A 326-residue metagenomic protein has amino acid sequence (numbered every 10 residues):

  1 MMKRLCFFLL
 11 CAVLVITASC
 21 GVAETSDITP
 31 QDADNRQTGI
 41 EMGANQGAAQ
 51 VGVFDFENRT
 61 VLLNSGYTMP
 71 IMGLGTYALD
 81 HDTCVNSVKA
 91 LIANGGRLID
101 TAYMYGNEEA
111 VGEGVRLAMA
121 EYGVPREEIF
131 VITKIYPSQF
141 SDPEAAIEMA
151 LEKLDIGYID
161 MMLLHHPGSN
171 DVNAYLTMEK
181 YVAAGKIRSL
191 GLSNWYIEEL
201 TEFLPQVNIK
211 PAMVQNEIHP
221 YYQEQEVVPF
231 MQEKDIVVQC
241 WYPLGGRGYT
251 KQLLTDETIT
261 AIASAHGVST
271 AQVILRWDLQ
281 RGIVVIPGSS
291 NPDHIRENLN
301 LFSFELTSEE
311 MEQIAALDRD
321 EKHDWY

Functional and structural regions predicted by a protein language model:
M1-L5: Positively charged n-region of N-terminal signal peptides that target proteins for export
L9-T17: Bacterial N-terminal signal peptides
T17-Q31: Sec-dependent signal peptide cleavage junction
I28-I129, L244-G245: N-terminal binding-site loop/beta-alpha segment at the start of enzyme catalytic domains that lines or forms
Q50, H166-Y326: Beta/alpha (TIM)-barrel catalytic core signal, keyed to glycine-rich beta->alpha loops juxtaposed to Asp/Glu that bind
Y77-T83, A102-A110, P137-D142, P167-D171 (+2 more regions): Acidic-and-aromatic substrate-binding clefts and catalytic sites of carbohydrate-active enzymes
L79-I92, Q139-D155, E198-L200: Short, acidic/polar
P125-Q139, D160-P167, N194: A short, structured active-site edge motif that brings together acidic residues
